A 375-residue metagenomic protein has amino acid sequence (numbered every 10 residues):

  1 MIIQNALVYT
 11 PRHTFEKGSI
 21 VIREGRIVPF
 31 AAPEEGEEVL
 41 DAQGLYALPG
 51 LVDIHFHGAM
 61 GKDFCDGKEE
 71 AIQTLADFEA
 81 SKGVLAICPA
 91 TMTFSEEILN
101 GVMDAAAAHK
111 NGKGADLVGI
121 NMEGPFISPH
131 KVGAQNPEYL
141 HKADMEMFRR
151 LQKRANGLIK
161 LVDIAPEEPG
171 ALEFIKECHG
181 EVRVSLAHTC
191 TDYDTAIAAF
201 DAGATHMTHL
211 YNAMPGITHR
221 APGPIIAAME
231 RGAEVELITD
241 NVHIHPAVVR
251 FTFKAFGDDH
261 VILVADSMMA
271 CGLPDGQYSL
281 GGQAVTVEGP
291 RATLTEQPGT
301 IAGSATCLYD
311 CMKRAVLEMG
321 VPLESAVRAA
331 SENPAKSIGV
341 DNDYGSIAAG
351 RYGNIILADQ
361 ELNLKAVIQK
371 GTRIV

Functional and structural regions predicted by a protein language model:
M1-L48: Histidine-rich, glycine-flanked metal-binding segment
A6, K336, S346-V375: C-terminal cap of metal-dependent C-N hydrolases
G44, M122, C178, M207 (+2 more regions): Conserved, mostly hydrophobic/aromatic
L45-G67, I355: Di-metal (Zn2+ and/or Mg2+/Mn2+) metal-binding site signature of metallo-dependent hydrolases with the MBL/beta-CASP
H57, Q73-V102, A115-S128, A155-E167 (+4 more regions): Divalent metal-dependent hydrolysis catalytic cores, especially in the metallo-beta-lactamase
D77-C88, S128-N156, F200-L210, A221-E234 (+1 more regions): Active-site gating loops and adjacent loop-to-helix segments of metal-dependent hydrolytic enzymes
K153-P274: Active-site core of metal-dependent hydrolases
A227-V235, F253-A265, C271-R351, I355-L357: His/Asp/Glu-enriched, well-ordered alpha-helical/loop segment that forms or immediately abuts the divalent-metal
